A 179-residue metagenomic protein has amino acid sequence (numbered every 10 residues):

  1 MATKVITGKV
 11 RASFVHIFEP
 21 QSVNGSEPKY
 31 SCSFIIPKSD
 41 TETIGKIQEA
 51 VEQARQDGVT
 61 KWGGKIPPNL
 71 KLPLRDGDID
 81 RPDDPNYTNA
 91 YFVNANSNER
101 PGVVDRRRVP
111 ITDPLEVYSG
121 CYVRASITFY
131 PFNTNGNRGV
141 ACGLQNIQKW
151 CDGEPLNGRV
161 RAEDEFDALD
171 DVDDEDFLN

Functional and structural regions predicted by a protein language model:
M1-F92: OB-fold ssDNA-binding interfaces and closely related basic DNA-contact patches used across DNA replication/repair
M1-K4, E154-N179: Acidic, gly/ser/pro-rich intrinsically disordered tails
K29-S31, A90, Y122-R124, G139 (+1 more regions): Broad gene-expression machinery/nucleic-acid interaction feature
S33-I35, N94-N96, S126-T128, Q148: Residue-level recognition of well-ordered beta-strand positions that form the cores of beta-sheet-rich folds across
G45-I47, V104-R107, N135-V140, G158-R159: A short secondary-structure junction signal
D76-T112, V117: Short acidic, low-complexity segments enriched in Ser/Thr/Gly/Pro
R107-V123, Y130-V140: Exposed beta-sheet edge/beta-hairpin loop segments within beta-rich domains
T134-E154: OB-fold/S1-family single-stranded nucleic acid-binding modules
